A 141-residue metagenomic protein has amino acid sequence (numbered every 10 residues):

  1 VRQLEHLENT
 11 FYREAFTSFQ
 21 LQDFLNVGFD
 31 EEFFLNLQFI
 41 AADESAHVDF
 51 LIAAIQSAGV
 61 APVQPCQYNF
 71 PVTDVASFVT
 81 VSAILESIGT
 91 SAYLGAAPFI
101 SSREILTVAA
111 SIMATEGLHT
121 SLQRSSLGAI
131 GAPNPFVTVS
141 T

Functional and structural regions predicted by a protein language model:
V1-T141: All-alpha RGS (Regulator of G-protein Signaling) helical domain and cognate RGS-like helical scaffolds
